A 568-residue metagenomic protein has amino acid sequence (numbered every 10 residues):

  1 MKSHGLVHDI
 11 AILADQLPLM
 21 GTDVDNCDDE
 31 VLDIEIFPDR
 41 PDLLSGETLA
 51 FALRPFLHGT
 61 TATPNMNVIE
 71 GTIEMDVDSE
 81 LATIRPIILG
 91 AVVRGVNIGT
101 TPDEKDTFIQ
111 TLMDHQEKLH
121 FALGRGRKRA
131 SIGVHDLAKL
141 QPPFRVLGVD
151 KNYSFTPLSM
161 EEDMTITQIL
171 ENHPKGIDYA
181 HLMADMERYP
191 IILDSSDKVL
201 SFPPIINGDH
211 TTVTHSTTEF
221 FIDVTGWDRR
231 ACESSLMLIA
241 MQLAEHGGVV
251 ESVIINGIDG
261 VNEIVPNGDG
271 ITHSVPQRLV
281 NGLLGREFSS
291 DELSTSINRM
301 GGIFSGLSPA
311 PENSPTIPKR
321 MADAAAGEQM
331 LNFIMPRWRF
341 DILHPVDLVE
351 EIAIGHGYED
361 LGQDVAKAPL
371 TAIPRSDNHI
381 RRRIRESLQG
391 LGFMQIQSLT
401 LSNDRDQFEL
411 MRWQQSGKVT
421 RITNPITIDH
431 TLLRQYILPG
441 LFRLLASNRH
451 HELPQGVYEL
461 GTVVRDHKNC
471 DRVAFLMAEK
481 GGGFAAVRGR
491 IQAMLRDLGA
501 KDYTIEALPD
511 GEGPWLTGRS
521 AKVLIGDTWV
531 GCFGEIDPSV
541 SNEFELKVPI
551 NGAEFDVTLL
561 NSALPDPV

Functional and structural regions predicted by a protein language model:
M1-K2, N97: Short, polar/charged loop or turn motifs at beta-strand boundaries
S3-H4, M20: Basic helix-extension-helix modules of the SAP/HeH family
L13, L19-T22, C27-V31, D39-V568: Extended beta-strand-rich architecture
